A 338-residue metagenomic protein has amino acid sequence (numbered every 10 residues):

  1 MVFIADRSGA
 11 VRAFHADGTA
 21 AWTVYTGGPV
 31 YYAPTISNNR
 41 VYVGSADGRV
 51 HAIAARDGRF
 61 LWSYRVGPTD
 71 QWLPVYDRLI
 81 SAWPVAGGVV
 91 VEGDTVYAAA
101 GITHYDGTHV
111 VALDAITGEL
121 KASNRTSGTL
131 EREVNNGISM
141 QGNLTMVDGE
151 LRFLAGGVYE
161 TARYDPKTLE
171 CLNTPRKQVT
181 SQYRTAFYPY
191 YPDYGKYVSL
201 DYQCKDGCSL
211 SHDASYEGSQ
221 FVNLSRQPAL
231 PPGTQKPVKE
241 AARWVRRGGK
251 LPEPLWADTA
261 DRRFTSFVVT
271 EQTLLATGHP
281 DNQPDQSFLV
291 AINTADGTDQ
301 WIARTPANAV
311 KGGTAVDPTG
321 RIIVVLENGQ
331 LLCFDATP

Functional and structural regions predicted by a protein language model:
M1-V11, V24-V50, R78-V110, V134-T161 (+4 more regions): Repeat-blade elements of multi-bladed beta-propeller folds
F14-H15, A54, D114, Y164-D165 (+3 more regions): Structural recognition of the beta-propeller blade-terminating site
T19-W22, L61-W62, K121-A122, L172 (+1 more regions): A structural motif specific to WD40 beta-propellers
G58, T108-E119, T161-E170, F288-N293: Beta-propeller blade signature
S63-L79, S123-S139, R176-G195, Q235-E253: Surface-exposed loop and turn segments in beta-propeller and other repeat-based domains that flank or scaffold
G118, S123-T129, V134-N136, M146-G149 (+1 more regions): Catalytic cores of extracellular degradative/oxidative enzymes
E217-D296, A303: Loop/turn-rich, solvent-exposed surfaces of beta-rich toroidal or solenoidal domains
